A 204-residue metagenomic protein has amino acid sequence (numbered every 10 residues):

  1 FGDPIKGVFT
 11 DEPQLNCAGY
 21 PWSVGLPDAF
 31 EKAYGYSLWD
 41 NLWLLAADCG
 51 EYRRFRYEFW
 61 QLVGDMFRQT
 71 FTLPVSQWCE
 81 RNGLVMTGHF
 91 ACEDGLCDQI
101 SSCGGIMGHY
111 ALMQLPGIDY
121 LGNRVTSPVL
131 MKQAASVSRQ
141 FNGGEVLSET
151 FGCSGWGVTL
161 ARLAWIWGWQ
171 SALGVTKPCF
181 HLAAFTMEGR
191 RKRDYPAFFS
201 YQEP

Functional and structural regions predicted by a protein language model:
F1-W78, N82-I106: Polysaccharide-binding and catalytic clefts of secreted carbohydrate-active enzymes
T70, P74-Q77, N82-P204: Hydrophobic targeting/anchoring helices
